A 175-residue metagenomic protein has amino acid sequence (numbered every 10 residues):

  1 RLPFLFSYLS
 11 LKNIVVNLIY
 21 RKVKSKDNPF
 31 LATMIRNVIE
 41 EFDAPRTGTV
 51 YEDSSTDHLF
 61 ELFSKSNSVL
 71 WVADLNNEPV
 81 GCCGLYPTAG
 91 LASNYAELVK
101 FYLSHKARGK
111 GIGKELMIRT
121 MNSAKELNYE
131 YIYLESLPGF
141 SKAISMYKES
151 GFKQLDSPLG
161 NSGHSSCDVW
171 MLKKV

Functional and structural regions predicted by a protein language model:
R1-F4, K174: Positively charged, low-complexity intrinsically disordered regions
P3-K26: Conserved N-terminal entry element of GNAT/NAT acetyltransferase domains
V16-I19, N94, E130, C167: Residue-level signal for beta-strand positions within conserved beta-sheet cores that form or flank
L18, K22-K106, M117-R119, S123 (+2 more regions): Acetyl-CoA-dependent GNAT
K26, L127, E135: Residue-level signal for short amphipathic helical patches enriched in basic/charged and nearby hydrophobic residues
E78, L91-A92, S104-I118, L127 (+2 more regions): Conserved glycine-rich acetyl-CoA-binding loop
E130-Y133, L137-V175: C-terminal "cap" of GNAT-fold acetyltransferases
